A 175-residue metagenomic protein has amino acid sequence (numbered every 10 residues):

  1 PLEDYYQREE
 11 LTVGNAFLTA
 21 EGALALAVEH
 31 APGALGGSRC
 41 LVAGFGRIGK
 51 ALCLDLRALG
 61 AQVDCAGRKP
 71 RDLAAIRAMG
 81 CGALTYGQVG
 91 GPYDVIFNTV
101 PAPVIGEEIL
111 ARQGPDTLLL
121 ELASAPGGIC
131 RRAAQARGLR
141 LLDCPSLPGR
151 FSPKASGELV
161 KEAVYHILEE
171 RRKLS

Functional and structural regions predicted by a protein language model:
P1-E10, L122-R171: Rossmann-fold NAD(P)-binding glycine/threonine-rich loop
E9-V28: A glycine-rich, Thr/Ser-enriched phosphate-binding loop motif common to dinucleotide/cofactor-binding enzymes
H30-L35: Glycine-rich helix-loop-beta junction characteristic of Rossmann-like nucleotide cofactor-binding loops
G36-R57: Glycine-rich adenosine-cofactor-binding loop
G46, R68-P70, A123-A125: Residues in the short beta-alpha loop(s) of Rossmann-like NAD(P)-binding domains
L59-M79: NAD(P)-binding Rossmann-fold cofactor-contacting core
I76-R150: Rossmann-like adenosine-cofactor binding region
